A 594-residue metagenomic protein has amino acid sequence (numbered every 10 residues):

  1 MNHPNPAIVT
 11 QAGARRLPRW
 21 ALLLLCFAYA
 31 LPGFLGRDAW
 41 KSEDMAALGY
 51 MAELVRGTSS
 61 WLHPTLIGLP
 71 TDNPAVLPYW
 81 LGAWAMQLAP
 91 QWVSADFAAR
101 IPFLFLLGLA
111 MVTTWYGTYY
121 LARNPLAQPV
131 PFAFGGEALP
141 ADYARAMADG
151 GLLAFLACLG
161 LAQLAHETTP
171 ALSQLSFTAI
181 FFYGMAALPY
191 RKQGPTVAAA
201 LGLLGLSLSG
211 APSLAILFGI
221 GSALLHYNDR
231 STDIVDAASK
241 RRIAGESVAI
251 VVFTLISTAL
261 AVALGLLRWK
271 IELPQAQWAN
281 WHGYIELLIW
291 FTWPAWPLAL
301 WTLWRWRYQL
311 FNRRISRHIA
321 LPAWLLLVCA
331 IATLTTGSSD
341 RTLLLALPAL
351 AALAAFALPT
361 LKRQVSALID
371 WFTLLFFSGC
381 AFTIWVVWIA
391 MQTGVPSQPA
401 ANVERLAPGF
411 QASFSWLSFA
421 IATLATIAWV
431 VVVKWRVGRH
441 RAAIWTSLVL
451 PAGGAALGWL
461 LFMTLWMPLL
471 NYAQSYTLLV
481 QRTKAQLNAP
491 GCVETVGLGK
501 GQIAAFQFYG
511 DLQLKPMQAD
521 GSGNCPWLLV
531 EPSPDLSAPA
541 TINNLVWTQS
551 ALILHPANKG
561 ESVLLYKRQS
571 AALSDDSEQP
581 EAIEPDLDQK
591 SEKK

Functional and structural regions predicted by a protein language model:
N2-R16, W20-L23, T168, A187-K594: Membrane-embedded architecture of ER/inner-membrane glycosylation machinery
F27-Y29, G33-W61, L273-A276: Aromatic-rich transmembrane-lumenal/periplasmic boundary elements in polytopic membrane proteins
A47-N73, L77-W80, W84-Q87: Extracytosolic helix-loop segments that constitute the early lumenal/periplasmic catalytic or substrate-binding loops
V76, W80, A89-G117, A141-L152 (+1 more regions): Loop-to-helix entry region of an early transmembrane alpha helix in multi-pass inner-membrane enzymes
I101-L139, L156-A157, I180: Transmembrane-helix motifs of polytopic, lipid-linked glycan transferases
T114-G117, L161, F181, A299 (+1 more regions): Hydrophobic/aromatic residues in alpha-helical transmembrane segments
G160, Q174-Y190, L350-L353: Specific aromatic-rich, kink-prone transmembrane helix
G160-S173, P212-L214: Short acidic/glycine- and proline-prone juxtamembrane loop motifs at membrane-interface regions of multi-pass membrane
